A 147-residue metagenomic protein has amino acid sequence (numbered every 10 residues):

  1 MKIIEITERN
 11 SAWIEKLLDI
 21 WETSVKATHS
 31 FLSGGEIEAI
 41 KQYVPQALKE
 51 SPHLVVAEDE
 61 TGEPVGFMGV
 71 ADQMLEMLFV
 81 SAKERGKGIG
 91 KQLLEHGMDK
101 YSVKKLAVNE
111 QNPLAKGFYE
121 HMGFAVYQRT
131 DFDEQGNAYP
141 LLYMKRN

Functional and structural regions predicted by a protein language model:
K2-D19: A short beta-loop-alpha structural element at the N-terminal edge of CoA-dependent acyl/N-acetyltransferase catalytic
D19-P45: Conserved GNAT-fold acetyl-CoA-binding loop/helix
P45-V56, M74, N137: A short helix-loop-beta-strand connector motif used in the catalytic cores of GNAT acetyltransferases and, in some
H53-G66: Conserved beta-hairpin
M74-R85, V108-N109: A short, internal acetyl-CoA/4′-phosphopantetheine-binding micro-motif in the GNAT/acyltransferase core
G86-D99, G117, H121: Conserved acetyl-CoA-binding loop-helix of GNAT-fold acetyltransferases
D99-Q111: Conserved GNAT acetyl-CoA-binding A-motif
E120-R129: Conserved acetyl-CoA-binding loop of GNAT-fold acetyltransferases
